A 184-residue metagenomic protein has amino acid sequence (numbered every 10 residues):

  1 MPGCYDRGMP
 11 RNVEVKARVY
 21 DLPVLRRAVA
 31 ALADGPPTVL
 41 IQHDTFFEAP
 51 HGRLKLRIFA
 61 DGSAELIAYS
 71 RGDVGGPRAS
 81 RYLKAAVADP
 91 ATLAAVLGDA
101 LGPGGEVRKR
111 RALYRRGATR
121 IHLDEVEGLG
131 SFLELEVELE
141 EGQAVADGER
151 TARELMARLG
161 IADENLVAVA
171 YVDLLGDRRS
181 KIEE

Functional and structural regions predicted by a protein language model:
Y5-A118, L159-E184: N-terminal strand-loop-strand beta-hairpin
V15, E141-G142: A short, ordered amphipathic alpha-helix with a cationic face
L22-L25, G142-A146: Short acidic, Gly/Pro-enriched loop/turn segments at secondary-structure junctions
G75-R81, L133-E134, A144-A146: A short, polar/proline- and glycine-enriched secondary-structure boundary/capping micro-motif
R108-E141: Conserved, surface-exposed functional patches that form binding/active-site neighborhoods
Q143-A168: Mixed-charge, glycine-accented linear interaction segment located at domain edges/termini
